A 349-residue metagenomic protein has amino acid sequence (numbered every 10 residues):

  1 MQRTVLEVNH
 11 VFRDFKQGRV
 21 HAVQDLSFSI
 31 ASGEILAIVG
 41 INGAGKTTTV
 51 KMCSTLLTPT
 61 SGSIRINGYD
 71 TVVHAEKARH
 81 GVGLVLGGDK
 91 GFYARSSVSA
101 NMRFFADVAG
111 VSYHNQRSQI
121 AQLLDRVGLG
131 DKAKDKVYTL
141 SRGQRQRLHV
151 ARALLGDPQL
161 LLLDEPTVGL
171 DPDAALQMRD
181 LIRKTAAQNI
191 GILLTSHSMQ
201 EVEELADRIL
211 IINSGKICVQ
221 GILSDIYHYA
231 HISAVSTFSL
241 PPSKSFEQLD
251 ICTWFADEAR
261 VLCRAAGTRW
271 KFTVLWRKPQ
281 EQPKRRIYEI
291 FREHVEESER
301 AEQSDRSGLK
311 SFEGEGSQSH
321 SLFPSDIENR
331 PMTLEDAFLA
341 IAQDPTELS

Functional and structural regions predicted by a protein language model:
M1-V8, F12-D25, A75: A short, flexible loop at the N-terminus of ABC-type nucleotide-binding domains that lies
R103, D107, H114-K132: Conserved ABC ATPase "signature" region
K136-L140: Conserved ABC ATPase signature
D157: Conserved catalytic motifs of ABC-family nucleotide-binding domains
L161-E165: Catalytic Walker B motif of ABC-type/P-loop ATPase nucleotide-binding domains
R179-Q280: ABC transporter nucleotide-binding domain
A234-S349: Short, charged/small-residue-rich alpha-helical element at the C-terminal edge of ABC transporter nucleotide-binding
